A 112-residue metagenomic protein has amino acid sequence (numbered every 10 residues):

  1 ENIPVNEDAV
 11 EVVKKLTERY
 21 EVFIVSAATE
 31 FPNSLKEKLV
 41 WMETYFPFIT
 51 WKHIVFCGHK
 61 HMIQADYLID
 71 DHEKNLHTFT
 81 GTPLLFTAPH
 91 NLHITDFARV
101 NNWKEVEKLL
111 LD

Functional and structural regions predicted by a protein language model:
I3-V5, A9-K38, M42: Substrate-recognition element of Asp-dependent hydrolases with the DxDx(T/V) motif
Y20, I49-K52, G81-T82, F97: A structural micro-motif
E21-F23, Y67, L84: A structural signal for isolated positions on well-ordered beta-strands in alpha/beta enzyme cores
V22-I24, F31-L35, M62-Q64, N75-T78 (+1 more regions): Short catalytic/ligand-binding loop motif for oxyanion handling, primarily in non-cytosolic enzymes, centered on
K36-F46, T80, T95-F97: Short, aromatic/basic amphipathic alpha-helical patches
W41-I54, V100, K104-L111: Structural recognition of alpha->loop->beta junctions
W51-T80: Conserved Lys-Pro-Asp/Glu-containing loop-to-beta segment of HAD-superfamily phosphomonoesterases, centered on
I69-K104: Acidic, Mg2+-coordinating phosphoryl-transfer loop and its flanking beta/alpha structural elements, shared across
